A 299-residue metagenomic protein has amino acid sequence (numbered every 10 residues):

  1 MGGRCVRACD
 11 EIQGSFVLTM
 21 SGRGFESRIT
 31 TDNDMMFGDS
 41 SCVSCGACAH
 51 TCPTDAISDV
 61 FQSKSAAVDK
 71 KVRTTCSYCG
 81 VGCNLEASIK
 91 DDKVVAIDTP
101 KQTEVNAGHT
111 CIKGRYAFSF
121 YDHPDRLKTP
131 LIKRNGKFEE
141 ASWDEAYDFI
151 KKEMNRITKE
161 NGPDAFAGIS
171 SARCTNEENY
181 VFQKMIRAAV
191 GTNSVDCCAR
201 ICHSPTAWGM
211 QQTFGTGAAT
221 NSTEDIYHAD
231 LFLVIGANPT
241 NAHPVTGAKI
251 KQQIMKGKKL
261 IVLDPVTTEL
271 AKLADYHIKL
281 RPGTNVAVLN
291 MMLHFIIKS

Functional and structural regions predicted by a protein language model:
M1-S299: N-terminal export/assembly segments and adjacent metallocofactor-ligating motifs of anaerobic energy-metabolism
